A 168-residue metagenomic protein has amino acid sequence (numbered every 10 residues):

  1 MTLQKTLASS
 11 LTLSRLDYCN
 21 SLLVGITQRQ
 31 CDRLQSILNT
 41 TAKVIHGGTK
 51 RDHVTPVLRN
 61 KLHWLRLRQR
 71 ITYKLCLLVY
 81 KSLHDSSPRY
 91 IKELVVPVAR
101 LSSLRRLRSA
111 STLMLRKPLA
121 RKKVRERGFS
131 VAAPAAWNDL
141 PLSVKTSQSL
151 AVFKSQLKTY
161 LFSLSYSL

Functional and structural regions predicted by a protein language model:
M1-L168: Hydrophobic/basic alpha-helical segments
